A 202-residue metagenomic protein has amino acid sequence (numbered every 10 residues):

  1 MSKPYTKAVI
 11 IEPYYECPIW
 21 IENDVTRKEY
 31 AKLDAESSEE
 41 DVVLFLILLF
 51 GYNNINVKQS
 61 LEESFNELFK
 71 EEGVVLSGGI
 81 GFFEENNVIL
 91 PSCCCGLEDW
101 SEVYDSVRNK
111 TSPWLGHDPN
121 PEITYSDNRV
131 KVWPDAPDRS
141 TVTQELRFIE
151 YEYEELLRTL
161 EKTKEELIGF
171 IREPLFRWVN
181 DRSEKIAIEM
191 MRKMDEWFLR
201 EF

Functional and structural regions predicted by a protein language model:
M1-E62, G73-V75, G79: N-terminal "first-domain core" detector
P4-Y5, I10, V88-P91, A187-I188: Alpha-helical interaction segments
A8-I10, G79-G81, I89, E122 (+1 more regions): Ordered hydrophobic segments in well-structured contexts
P13-P18, E85, N128, D135-P137: Generic structural motif
V42-L49, V57, L61-L68, V103 (+5 more regions): Generic structural signal of hydrophobic/aromatic residues within well-ordered alpha-helices of folded domains
L61-L115: Aromatic- and glycine-enriched beta-alpha-beta binding-site module
E102-E152: An exposed acidic His-Trp-rich patch
L146-F202: Mixed-charge, glycine-accented linear interaction segment located at domain edges/termini
